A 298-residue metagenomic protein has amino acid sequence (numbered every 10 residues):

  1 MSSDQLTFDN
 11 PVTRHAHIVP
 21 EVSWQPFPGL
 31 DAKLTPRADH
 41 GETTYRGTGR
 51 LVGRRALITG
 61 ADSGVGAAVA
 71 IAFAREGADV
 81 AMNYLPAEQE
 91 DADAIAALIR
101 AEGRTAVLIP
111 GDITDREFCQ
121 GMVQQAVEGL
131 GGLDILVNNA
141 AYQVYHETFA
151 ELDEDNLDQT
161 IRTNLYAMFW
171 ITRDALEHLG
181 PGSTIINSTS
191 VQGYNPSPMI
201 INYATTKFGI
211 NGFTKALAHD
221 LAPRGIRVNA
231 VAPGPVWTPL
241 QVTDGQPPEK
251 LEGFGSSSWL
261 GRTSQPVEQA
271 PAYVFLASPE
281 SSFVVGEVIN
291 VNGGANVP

Functional and structural regions predicted by a protein language model:
S2-H40, A230, E249-V284, V291-G293: C-terminal helical subdomain
V19, D115, Q120, A141-D158 (+3 more regions): Conserved mid-core segment of classical short-chain dehydrogenase/reductases
A78-A94: Conserved glycine-rich Rossmann-like NAD(P)H-binding loop of the short-chain dehydrogenase/reductase
D134, A150-F169, I186, I210 (+1 more regions): Catalytic Tyr-X3-Lys loop
T172, T206, T214: Active-site helix of classical SDR
E177-H178, H219-P223, S282: Alpha-helical segment proximal to the catalytic Tyr-Lys
S190: Residue(s) in the substrate-gating loop at a strand-loop-helix junction that position the organic substrate next
M199, P223, P235-W259: A glycine/serine/threonine-rich, flexible loop-to-helix segment that serves as the NAD(P) cofactor-binding "lid"
